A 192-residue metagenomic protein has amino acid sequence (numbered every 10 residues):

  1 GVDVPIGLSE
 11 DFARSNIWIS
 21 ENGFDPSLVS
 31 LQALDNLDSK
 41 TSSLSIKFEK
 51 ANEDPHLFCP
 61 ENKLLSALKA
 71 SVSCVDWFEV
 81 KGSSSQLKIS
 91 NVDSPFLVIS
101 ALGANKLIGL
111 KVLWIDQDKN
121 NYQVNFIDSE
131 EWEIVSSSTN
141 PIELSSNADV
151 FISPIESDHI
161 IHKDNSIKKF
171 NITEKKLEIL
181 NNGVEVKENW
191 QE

Functional and structural regions predicted by a protein language model:
G1-K47: Long alpha-helical, hydrophobic tracts
P5, D93-P95, K163, T173: Short, structured coil/loop segments at alpha-helix boundaries
E10, N16, L68-F78, S136 (+2 more regions): Aromatic-enriched hydrophobic runs in primary sequence
N16, N22, N36, N52 (+11 more regions): Detector for Asparagine
V29-S129: A glycine-rich, acidic short-motif signal
W132-E192: Extended, charged low-complexity segments that frequently continue into or abut oligomerization scaffolds
